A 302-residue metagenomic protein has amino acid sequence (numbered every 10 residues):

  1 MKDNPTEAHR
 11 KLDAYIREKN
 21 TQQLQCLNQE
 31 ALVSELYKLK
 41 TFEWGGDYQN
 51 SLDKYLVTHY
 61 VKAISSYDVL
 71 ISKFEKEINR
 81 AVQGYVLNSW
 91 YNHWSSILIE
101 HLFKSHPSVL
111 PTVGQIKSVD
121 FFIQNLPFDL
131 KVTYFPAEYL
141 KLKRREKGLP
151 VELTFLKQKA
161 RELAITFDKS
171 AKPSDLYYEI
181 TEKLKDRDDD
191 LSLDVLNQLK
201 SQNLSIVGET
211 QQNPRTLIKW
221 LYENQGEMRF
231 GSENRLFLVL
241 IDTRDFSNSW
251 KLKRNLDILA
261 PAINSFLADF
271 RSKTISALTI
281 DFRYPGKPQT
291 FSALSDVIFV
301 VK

Functional and structural regions predicted by a protein language model:
M1-K117, T133-K302: Nucleic-acid endonuclease domains
F121, L126-V132: Conserved catalytic cores of phosphodiester-cleaving nucleases, focusing on short active-site segments
